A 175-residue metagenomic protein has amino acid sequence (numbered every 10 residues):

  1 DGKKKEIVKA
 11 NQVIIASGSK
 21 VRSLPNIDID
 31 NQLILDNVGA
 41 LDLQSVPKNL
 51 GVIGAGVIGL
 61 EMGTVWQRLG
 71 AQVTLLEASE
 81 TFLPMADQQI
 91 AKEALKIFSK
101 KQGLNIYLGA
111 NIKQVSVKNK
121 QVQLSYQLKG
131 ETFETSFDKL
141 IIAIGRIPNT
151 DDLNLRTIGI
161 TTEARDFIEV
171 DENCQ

Functional and structural regions predicted by a protein language model:
G2-L33, N49: Glycine/serine-rich phosphate-binding loop and adjoining beta1-alpha1 elements at the start of nucleotide-handling
K3-Q12, G130-K139, T150: Core beta-strand elements of the Rossmann-like FAD/NAD(P) dinucleotide-binding domain in flavoenzyme oxidoreductases
G18, G54-G59, G145, D151: Conserved phosphate-binding and hydrolysis motifs of nucleotide-dependent enzymes
G18-S19, L128, I141, G145-R146: Short glycine-/small-residue-rich Rossmann-like dinucleotide-binding loops
S23-P25, E61, W66, N149-D152: Glycine/Thr-rich phosphate-binding loops of Rossmann-like dinucleotide-binding domains
D30-V46, S136-Q175: FAD-site-proximal beta/loop scaffold in flavoenzymes
L41-D42, P47-G51, V57-T132: Rossmann-like dinucleotide-binding cores of NAD(P)H-dependent redox enzymes
